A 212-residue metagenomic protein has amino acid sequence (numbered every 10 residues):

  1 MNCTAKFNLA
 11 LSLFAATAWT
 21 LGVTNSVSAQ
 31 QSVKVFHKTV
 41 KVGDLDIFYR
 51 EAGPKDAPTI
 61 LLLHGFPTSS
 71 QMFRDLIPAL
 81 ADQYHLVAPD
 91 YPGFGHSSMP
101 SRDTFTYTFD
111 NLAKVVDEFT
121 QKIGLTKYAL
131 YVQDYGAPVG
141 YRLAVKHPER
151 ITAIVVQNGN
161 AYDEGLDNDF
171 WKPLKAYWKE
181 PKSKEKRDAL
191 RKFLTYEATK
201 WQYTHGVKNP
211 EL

Functional and structural regions predicted by a protein language model:
M1-K6: N-terminal secretory signal peptides that target proteins for export/translocation
A10-V23: Bacterial N-terminal signal peptides
V23-A29: Sec/Tat signal peptide C-region and signal peptidase I cleavage site
Q30-V35, V42-I47, A52-T59, V87 (+2 more regions): Flexible "cap/lid" subdomain of the alpha/beta-hydrolase fold that forms the substrate-access gate
D56, P67-D75, L86: Serine-hydrolase catalytic-loop signature spanning alpha/beta hydrolases and amidase-signature enzymes
L63-G65: The conserved beta1-alpha1 loop
M72, Y91-F94: Recognition helices and adjacent regulatory flanks at domain boundaries
D75-Y84, K122: A short, Lys/Arg-enriched amphipathic alpha-helix followed by its capping loop at the start of a domain
